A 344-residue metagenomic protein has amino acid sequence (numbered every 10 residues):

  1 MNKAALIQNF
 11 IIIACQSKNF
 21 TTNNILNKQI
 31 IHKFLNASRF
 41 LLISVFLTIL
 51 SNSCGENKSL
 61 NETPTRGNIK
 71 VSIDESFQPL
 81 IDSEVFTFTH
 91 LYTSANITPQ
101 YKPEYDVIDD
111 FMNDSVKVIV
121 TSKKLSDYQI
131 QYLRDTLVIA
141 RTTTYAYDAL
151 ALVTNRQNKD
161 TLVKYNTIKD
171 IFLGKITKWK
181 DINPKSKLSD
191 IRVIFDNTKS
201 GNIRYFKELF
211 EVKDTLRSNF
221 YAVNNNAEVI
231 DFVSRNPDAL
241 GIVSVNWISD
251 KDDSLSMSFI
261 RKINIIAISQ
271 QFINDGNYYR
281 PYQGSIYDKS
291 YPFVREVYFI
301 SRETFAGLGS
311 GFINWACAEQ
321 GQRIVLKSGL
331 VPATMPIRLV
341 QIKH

Functional and structural regions predicted by a protein language model:
M1-S72, K343-H344: Bacterial Sec-dependent N-terminal signal peptides
L42-I43, A140, Y287: Generic detector of short alpha-helix boundary/capping microenvironments and adjacent low-complexity segments
C54-T93, Q100, E104-Y105, D109-M112 (+2 more regions): Exported/periplasmic ABC-transporter solute-binding proteins
Y105-T136, K251: Pocket-flanking alpha-helical
K124-Y128, L137-A140, Q157-K164: Peptidyl-prolyl cis-trans isomerase
A140-T143, L150: Short, glycine-/small- and polar/acidic-enriched structural segments that line small-molecule recognition paths
